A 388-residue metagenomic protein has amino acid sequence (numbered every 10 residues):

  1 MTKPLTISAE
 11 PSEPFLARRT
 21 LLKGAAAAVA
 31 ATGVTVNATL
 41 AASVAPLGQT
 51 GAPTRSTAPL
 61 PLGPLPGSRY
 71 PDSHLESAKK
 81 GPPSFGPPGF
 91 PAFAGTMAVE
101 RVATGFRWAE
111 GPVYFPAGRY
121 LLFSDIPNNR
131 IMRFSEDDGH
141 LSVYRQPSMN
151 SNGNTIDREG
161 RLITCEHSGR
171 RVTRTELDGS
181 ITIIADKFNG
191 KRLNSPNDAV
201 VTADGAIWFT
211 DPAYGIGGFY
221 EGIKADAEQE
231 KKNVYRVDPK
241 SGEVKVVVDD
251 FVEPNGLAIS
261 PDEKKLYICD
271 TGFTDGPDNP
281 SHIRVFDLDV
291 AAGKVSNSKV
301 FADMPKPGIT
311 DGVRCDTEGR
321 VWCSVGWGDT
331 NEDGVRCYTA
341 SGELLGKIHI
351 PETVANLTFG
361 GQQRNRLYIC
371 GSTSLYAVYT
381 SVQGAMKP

Functional and structural regions predicted by a protein language model:
M1-T20, A28-V34, S43-P46: N-terminal secretory signal peptides
V29, A45-P388: Sequence-structural signature of mature extracellular/luminal beta-sheet repeat domains, prominently beta-propellers
T39-L40: Sec/Tat signal peptide C-region and signal peptidase I cleavage site
